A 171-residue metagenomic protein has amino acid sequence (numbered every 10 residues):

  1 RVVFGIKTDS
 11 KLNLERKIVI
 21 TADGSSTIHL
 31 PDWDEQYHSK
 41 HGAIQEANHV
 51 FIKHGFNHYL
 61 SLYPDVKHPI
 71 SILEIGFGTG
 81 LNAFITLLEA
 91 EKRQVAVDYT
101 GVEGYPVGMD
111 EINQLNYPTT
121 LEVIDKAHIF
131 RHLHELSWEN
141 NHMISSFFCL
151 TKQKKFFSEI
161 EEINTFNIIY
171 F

Functional and structural regions predicted by a protein language model:
F4-I70, L87-L121: Rossmann-like AdoMet
H68-G78: Conserved class I S-adenosyl-L-methionine
L73, T100, Q153: Conserved Rossmann-like nucleotide-binding pocket used by diverse enzymes that bind dinucleotide cofactors
G80-F84: Glycine-rich SAM-binding Motif I of class I
Q114-E162: S-adenosyl-L-methionine
Y170: A conserved beta-strand element that flanks and buttresses the S-adenosyl-L-methionine
